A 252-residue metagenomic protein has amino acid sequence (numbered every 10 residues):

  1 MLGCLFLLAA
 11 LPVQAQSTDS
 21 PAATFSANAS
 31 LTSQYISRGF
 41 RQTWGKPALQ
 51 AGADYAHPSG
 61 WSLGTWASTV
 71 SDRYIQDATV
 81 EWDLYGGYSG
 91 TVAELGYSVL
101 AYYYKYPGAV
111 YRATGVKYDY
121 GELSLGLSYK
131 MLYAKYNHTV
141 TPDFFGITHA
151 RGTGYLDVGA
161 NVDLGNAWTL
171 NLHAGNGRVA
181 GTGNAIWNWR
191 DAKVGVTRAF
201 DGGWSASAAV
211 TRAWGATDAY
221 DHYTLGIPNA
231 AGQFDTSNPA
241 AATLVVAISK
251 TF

Functional and structural regions predicted by a protein language model:
M1-T24, F252: Cleavable N-terminal export/targeting peptides
Q16-S71, T243-V245, S249: Short glycine/proline- and aromatic-enriched beta-strand/turn motifs that initiate or cap beta-hairpins
T18, D54-P58, S89-A93, G126-L132 (+3 more regions): Structural signature of outer-membrane beta-barrel channels/translocons
A23, G45-L49, A78-W82, L95 (+5 more regions): Residues that define the transmembrane beta-barrel architecture of outer-membrane proteins
F25, S59-T65, A93-V99, M131-Y136 (+2 more regions): Repeated loop/turn-to-beta-strand initiation elements of outer-membrane beta-barrel proteins
L31-S37, A67-S71, G90, Y103-P107 (+5 more regions): Transmembrane beta-strands of outer-membrane beta-barrel pores
Y118-D191, V210-T211, T251: Detector for outer-membrane/organellar transmembrane beta-barrel domains, recognizing the amphipathic beta-strand
V194-W204, D235-F252: Outer-membrane beta-barrel "beta-signal"
